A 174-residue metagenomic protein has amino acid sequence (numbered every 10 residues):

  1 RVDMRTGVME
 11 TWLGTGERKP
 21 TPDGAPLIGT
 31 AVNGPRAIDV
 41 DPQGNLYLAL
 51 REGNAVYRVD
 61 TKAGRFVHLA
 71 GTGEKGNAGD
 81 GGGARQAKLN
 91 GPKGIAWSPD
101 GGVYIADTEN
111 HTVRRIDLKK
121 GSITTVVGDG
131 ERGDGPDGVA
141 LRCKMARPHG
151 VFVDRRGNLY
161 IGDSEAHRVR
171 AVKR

Functional and structural regions predicted by a protein language model:
R1, V8, N54-R58, H111-R115 (+2 more regions): A short loop-to-beta-strand structural motif that recurs across blades of beta-propeller domains
M4, R51, T61, T108 (+1 more regions): Short loop/turn segments immediately following the C-termini of beta-strands
T6-G34, A63-G91, K120-R147: Gly/Pro-rich loop segments of beta-rich domains
V40-Q43, W97-D100, V153-R156: Residue-level detector of Asp-centered blade-edge/turn motifs that repeat once per structural unit in beta-propeller
N45-L48, G102-I105, N158-Y160: Conserved beta-propeller blade signature
G94, T108-E109: Loop/turn-rich, solvent-exposed surfaces of beta-rich toroidal or solenoidal domains
R147-R174: Blade-level signature of beta-propeller repeat domains, shared across WD40, Kelch, NHL, RCC1 and BNR/Asp-box propellers
